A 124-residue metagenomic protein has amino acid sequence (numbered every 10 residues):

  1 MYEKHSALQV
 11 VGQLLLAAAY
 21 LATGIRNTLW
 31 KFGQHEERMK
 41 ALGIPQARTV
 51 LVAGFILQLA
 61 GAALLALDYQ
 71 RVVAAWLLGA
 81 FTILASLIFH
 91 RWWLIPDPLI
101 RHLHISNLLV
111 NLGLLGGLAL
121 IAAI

Functional and structural regions predicted by a protein language model:
M1-Q34, P45-A60, A66-I124: Extended, low-polarity transmembrane helix blocks
K40-I44: Flexible, solvent-exposed coil segments and beta strand-coil junctions, predominantly the extracellular/periplasmic
